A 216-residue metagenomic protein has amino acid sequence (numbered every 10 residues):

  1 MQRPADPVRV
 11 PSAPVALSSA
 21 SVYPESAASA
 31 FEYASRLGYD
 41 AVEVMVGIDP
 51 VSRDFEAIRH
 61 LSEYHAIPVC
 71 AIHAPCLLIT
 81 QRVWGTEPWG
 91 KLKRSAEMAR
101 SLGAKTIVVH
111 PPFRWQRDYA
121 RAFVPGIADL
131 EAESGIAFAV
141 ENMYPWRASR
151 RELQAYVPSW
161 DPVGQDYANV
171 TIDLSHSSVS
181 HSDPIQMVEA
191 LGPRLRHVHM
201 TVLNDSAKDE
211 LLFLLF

Functional and structural regions predicted by a protein language model:
Q2-S26, C76: Boundary/entry segment of secreted carbohydrate-active catalytic domains
R3, P7, P11, A28 (+2 more regions): Active-site acidic/histidine proton-transfer and metal-coordination neighborhood in alpha/beta enzyme cores
A16-A20, E43-M45, C70-P75, I107-H110 (+3 more regions): A cross-family glycoside hydrolase active-site/sugar-binding cleft signature
A20-A27, V44-A57, L77-P88, F113-A120 (+4 more regions): Acidic-and-aromatic substrate-binding clefts and catalytic sites of carbohydrate-active enzymes
A28-D49, S101-G103: Catalytic domains of carbohydrate-active enzymes, especially glycoside hydrolases
D40, P68, A104-K105, R196: Short acidic/polar active-site loop segments enriched in Thr and Asp
A41-V42, L130-F216: Acidic/histidine-rich catalytic cores of soluble enzymes
S52-A66, A96-E97, P125-A128, H181-P193: Short amphipathic alpha-helices and their capping/turn segments at secondary-structure boundaries
